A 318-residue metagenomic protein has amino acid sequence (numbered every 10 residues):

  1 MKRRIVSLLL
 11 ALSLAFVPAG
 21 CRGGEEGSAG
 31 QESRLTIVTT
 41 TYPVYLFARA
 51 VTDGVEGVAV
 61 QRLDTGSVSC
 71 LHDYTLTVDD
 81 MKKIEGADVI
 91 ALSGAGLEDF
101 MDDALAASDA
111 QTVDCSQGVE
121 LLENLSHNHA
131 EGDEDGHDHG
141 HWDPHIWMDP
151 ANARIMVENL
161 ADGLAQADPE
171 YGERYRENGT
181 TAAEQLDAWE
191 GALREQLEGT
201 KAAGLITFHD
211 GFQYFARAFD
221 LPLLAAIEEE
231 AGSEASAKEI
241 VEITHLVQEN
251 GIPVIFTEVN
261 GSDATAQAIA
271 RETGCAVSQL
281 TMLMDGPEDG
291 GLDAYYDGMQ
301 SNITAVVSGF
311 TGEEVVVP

Functional and structural regions predicted by a protein language model:
M1-R4: Positively charged n-region of N-terminal signal peptides that target proteins for export
S7, C21-P318: Extracytoplasmic metal-acquisition and chelation regions
L9-V17: Bacterial N-terminal signal peptides
